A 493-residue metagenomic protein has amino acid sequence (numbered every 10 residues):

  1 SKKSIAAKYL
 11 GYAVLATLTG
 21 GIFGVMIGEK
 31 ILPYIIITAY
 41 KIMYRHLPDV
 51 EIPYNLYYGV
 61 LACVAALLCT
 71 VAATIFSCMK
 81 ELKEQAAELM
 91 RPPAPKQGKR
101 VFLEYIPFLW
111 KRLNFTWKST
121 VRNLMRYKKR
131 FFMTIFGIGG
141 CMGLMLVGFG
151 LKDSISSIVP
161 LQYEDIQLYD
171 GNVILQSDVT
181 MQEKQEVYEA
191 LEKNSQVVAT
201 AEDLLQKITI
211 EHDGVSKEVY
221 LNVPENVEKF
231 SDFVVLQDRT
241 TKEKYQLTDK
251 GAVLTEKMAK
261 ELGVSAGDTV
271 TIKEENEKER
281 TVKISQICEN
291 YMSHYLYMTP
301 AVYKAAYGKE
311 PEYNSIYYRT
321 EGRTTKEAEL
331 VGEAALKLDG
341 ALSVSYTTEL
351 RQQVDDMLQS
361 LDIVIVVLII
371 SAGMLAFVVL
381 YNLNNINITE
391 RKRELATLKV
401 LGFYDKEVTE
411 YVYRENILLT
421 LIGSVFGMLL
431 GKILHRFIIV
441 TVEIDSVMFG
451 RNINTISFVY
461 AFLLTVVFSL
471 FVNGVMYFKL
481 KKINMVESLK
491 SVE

Functional and structural regions predicted by a protein language model:
S1-L15, D362, A376-L418: Interfacial "coupling" helices/loops that link adjacent transmembrane helices in transporter permeases
K8, L151, I155-E164, E327-L375 (+3 more regions): Peri-transmembrane interface segments
V14-H46, L56-K83, R393, I417-V447 (+1 more regions): Small-residue-rich transmembrane alpha-helices
K83-V101, F478-E493: Short cytosolic juxtamembrane segments of multi-pass membrane proteins
F115-D249, E256-K257, D268, S360: Juxtamembrane segments of multi-pass membrane proteins
I166-Q167, Q246, I287-R323, T348: Small-residue transmembrane helix packing/gating motifs
D170-D178, M258-A259, S285-I287, E310-L338 (+1 more regions): A short beta-strand structural signal in non-transmembrane regions
K242-V302: Hydrophobic secondary-structure segments that place a key small or acidic residue at a functional site
